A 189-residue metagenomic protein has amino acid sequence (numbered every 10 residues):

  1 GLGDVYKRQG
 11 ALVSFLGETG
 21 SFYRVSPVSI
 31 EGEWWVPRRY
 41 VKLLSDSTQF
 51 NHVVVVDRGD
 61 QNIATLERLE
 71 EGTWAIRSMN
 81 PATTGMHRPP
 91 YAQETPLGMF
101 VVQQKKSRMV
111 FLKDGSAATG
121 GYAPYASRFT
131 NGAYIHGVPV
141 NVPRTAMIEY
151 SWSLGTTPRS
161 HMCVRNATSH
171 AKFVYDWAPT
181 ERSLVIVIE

Functional and structural regions predicted by a protein language model:
L2-Y6: Short, small-residue-biased leader/transition segments that mark boundaries at the very start of proteins
K7-R39: SH3/SH3-like beta-barrel superfamily modules
K7-R8, L16-E18, S45-Q49, V56-R58 (+6 more regions): Extracellular/periplasmic catalytic domains that process cell-envelope and extracellular macromolecules
R8-A11, Q61, S169-D176: Solvent-exposed, polar/charged alpha-helical surfaces in well-ordered, non-transmembrane soluble domains, broadly
E18-G20, V28-I30, V41, G59-Q61 (+5 more regions): Solvent-exposed coil/turn segments that connect beta secondary-structure elements in extracytoplasmic/periplasmic
V36-P89: A structural motif detector for short, solvent-exposed N-terminal "entry" segments of globular domains
S78-L112: Flexible, glycine-rich surface segments
T95-L97, M109-E189: Exported/periplasmic cell-wall-interacting domains
